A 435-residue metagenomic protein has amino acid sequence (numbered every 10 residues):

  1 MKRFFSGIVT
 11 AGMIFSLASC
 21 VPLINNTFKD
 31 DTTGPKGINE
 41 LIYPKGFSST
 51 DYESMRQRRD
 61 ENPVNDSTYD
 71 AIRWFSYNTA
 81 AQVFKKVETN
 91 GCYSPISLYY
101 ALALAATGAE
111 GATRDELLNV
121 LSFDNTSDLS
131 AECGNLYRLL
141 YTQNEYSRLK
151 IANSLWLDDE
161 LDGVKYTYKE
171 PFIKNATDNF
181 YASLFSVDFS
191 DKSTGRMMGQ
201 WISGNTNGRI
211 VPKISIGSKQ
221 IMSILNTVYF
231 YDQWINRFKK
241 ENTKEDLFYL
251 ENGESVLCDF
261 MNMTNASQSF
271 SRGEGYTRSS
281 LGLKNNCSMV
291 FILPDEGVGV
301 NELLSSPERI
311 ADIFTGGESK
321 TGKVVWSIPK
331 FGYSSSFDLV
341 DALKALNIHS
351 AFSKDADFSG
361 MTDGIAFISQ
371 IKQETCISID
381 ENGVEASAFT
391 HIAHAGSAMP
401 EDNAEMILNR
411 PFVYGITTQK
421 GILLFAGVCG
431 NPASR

Functional and structural regions predicted by a protein language model:
F5-G7, M13, C20-D188: Detector for small/aliphatic-rich hydrophobic stretches
E88, T126-D295, S319-P400: Non-catalytic, conformational "gating/processing" segments within enzyme and secreted inhibitor domains
P95-A109, M222, Y414-L424: Extended, hydrophobic/aromatic-rich amphipathic alpha-helical segments that build helical scaffolds
G111-L117, G299-N301, S335-F337, S387 (+2 more regions): Extracytoplasmic/secreted cell-surface and envelope-processing proteins
L117-L121, F238-E245, V300-R309: Short Gly/aromatic-enriched secondary-structure transition segments
I224, T277-I292, M399-R435: Extended hydrophobic
R237-K240, P294, E302-P307, H391-I392 (+3 more regions): Composition- and surface-driven signal marking solvent-exposed, interaction-prone regions in large proteins
P294-K320: Internal alpha/beta scaffold segment
